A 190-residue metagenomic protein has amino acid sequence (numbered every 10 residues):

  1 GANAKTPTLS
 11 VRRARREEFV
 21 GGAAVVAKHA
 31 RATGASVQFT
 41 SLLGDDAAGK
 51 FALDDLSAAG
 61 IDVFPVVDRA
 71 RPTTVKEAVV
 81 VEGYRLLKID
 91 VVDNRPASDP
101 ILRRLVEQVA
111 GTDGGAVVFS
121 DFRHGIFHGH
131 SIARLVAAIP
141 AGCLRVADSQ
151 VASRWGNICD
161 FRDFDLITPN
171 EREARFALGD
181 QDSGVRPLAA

Functional and structural regions predicted by a protein language model:
G1, R12-A190: Ribokinase/PfkB-type carbohydrate-kinase core domain
G1-P7: Acidic-glycine-rich active-site phosphate/pyrophosphate-binding loop
